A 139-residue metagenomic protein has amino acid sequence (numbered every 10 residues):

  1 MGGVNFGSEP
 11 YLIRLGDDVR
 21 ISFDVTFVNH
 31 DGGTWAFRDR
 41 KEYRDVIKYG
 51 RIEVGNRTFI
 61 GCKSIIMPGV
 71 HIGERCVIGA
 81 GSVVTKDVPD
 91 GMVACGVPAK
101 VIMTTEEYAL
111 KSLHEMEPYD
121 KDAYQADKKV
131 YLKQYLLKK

Functional and structural regions predicted by a protein language model:
G2-H71, V97-P98, T104-E106: Flexible, glycine/small-residue-enriched loop-and-beta-strand segment within the central core of proteins
G33-T34, R75, V97-K139: Terminal amphipathic alpha-helical/low-complexity segments used for targeting or macromolecular assembly
R51, R57-T58, G81, T85 (+1 more regions): A short, terminal or domain-edge coil/loop segment
C62-V77, S82-K86: Beta-rich strand-turn-strand
V77, V93-A94: Short-chain dehydrogenase/reductase
P89-D90: Conserved beta-to-alpha transition
